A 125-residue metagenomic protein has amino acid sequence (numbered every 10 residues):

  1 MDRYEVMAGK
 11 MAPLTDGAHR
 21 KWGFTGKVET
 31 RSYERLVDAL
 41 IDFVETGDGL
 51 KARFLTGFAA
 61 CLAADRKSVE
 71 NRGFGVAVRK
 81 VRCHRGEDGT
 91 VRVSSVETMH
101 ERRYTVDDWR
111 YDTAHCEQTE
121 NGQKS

Functional and structural regions predicted by a protein language model:
M1-T46: Short aromatic-glycine-(Arg/Gly/Cys) micro-motifs in beta-strand/loop hairpins
K21, N121-K124: Short basic-hydrophobic amphipathic alpha-helical segments used for membrane targeting/insertion and secretion signals
T46-G122: Short, mixed-charge low-complexity intrinsically disordered segments
